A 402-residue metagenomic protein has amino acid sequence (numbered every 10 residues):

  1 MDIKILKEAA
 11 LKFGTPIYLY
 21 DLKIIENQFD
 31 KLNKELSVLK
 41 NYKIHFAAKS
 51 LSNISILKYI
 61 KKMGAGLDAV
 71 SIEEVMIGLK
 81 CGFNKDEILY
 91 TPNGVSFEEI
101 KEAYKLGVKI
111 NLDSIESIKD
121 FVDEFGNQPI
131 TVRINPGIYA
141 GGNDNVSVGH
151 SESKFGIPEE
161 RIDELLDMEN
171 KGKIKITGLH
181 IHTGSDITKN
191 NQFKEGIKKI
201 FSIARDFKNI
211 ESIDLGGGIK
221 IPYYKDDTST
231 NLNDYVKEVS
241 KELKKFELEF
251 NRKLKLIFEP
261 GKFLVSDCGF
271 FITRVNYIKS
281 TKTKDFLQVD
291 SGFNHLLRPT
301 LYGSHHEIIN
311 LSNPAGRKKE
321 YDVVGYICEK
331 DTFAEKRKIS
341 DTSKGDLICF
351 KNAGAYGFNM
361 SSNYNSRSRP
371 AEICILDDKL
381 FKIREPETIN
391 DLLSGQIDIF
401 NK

Functional and structural regions predicted by a protein language model:
M1-K109, I115-Q128, E152, D167 (+4 more regions): A charged N-terminal "starter" segment
I5, D21-I24, Q28, L32 (+18 more regions): General structural feature for long, well-ordered alpha-helical segments within catalytic domains of soluble enzymes
I24, A48-S52, E73-E74, G94-S96 (+7 more regions): Active-site-proximal loop/turn and secondary-structure-junction residues that shape catalytic pockets, frequently
I25, K49, S71, A103 (+6 more regions): Conserved, mostly hydrophobic/aromatic
G66, L89, N111, T131-R133 (+8 more regions): Structured core elements
N127-Y139: Glycine-rich, aromatic-flanked loop segments that form ligand/cofactor-binding clefts across common enzyme folds
P136-Y277, I339: Active-site loop/helix belt of alpha/beta enzymes
K253-K402: Charged (often Lys/Glu-rich) extended helix/loop segments that serve as interaction or gating elements
